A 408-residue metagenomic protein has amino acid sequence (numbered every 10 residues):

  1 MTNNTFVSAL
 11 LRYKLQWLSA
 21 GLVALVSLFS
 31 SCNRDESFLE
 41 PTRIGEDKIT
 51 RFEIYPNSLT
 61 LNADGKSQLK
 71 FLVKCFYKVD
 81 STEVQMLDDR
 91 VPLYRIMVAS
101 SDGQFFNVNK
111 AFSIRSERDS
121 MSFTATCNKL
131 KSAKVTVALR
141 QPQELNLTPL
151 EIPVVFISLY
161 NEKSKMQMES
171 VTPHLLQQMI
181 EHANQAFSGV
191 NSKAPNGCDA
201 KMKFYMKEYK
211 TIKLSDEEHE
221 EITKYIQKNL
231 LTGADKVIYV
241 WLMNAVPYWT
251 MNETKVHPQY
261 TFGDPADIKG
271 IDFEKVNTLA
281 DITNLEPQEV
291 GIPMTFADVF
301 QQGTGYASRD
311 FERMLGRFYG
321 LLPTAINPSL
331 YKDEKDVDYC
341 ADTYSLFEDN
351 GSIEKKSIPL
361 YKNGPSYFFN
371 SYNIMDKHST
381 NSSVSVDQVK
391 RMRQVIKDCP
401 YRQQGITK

Functional and structural regions predicted by a protein language model:
M1-S30: Sec-dependent bacterial lipoprotein signal peptides
T2-N3, V26-N57: Bacterial Sec-dependent N-terminal signal peptides
D47-I49, S58-T60, F76-E83, M97-I238 (+2 more regions): Propeptide-to-catalytic entry region of secreted or membrane-anchored zinc metalloproteases
S67-L72: A short beta-strand segment in extracellular, disulfide-stabilized domains
L145-P149, P195-C198, L230-K236, D281-P287 (+1 more regions): Extracellular/periplasmic catalytic domains that process cell-envelope and extracellular macromolecules
I226-I326: Active-site-proximal segment of zinc-dependent metalloprotease catalytic domains
M294-V384: The catalytic-center signature of Zn2+-dependent metalloproteases
S366-K408: Low-complexity, Gly/Ser/Thr/Pro-rich intrinsically disordered linker/tail segments
